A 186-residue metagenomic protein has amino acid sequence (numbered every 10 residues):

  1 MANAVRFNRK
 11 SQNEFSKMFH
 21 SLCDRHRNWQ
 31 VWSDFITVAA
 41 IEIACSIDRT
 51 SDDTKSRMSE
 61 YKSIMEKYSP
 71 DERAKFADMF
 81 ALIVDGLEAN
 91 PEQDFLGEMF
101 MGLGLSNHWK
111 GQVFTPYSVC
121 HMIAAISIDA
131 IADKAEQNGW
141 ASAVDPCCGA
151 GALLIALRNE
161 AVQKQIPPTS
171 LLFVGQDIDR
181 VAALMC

Functional and structural regions predicted by a protein language model:
M1-M101: A short N-terminal interaction module
L22-W29, W109-F114, A143, C147 (+1 more regions): Short, charged/polar micro-motifs that form catalytic or ligand-binding hotspots
D48-D52, H108, A132-E136: Short, solvent-exposed secondary-structure capping/transition elements
G86, G97, G102-G104, G111 (+3 more regions): Residue-identity detector for glycine
D94-D129: Class I SAM-dependent transferase core
Y117-M185: Conserved S-adenosyl-L-methionine
